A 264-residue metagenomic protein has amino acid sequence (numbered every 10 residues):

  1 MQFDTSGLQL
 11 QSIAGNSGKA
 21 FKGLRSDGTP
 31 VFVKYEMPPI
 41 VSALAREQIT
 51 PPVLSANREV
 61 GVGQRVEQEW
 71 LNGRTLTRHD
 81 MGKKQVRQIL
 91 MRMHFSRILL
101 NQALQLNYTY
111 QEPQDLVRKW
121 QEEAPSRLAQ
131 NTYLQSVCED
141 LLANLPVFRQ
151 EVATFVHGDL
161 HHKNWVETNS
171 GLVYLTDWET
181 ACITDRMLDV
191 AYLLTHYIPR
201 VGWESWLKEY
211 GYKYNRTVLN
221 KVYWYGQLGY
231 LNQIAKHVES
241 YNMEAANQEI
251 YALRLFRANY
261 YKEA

Functional and structural regions predicted by a protein language model:
Q2, I98-G158: An alpha-helical support segment within catalytic cores of ATP-dependent transferases
F3-Q11: Conserved N-terminal boundary motif of the eukaryotic protein kinase catalytic domain
Q11-A103: ATP-binding pocket architecture of kinase catalytic cores
A20-G23, L142-V190: Active-site acidic catalytic loop and adjacent metal/ATP-binding pocket of ATP-dependent phosphoryl transfer enzymes
Y35-P38, R74, G158, Y197-P199 (+1 more regions): Short beta->alpha connector loops
E59-H79, P113-P125, L228-E244: A glycine-centered beta->alpha junction motif in the catalytic cores of kinase/phosphotransferase enzymes
T168-V218: Active-site Asp-x-Gly
T195, E209-A264: Helix-rich C-terminal or lid/interface subdomains of diverse kinases
